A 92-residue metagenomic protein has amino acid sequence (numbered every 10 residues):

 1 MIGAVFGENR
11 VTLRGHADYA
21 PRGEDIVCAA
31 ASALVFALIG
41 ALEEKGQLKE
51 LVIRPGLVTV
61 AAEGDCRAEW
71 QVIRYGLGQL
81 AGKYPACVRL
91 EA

Functional and structural regions predicted by a protein language model:
M1-I26, F36-A92: N-terminal intrinsically disordered, cationic/polar leader segments that include organellar targeting peptides
